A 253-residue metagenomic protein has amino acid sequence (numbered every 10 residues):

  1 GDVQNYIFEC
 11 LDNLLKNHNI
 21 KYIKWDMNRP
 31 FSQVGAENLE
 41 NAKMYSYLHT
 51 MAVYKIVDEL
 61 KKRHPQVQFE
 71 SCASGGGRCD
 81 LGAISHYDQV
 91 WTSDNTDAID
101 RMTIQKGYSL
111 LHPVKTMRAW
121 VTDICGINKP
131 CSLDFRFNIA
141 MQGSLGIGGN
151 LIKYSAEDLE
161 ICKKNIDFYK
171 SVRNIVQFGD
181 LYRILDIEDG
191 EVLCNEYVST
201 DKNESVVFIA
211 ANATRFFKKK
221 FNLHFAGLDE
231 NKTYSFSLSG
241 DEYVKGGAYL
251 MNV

Functional and structural regions predicted by a protein language model:
G1-D134, N138, Q142-L159: Active-site neighborhood of glycoside hydrolase catalytic domains
M27, S71-A73, G149-L151, I209-A211 (+3 more regions): Active-site proximal loops enriched in glycine and acidic residues that flank catalytic Cys/His/Asp and coordinate
V34-N38, L48, N150, V207 (+3 more regions): Short, solvent-exposed coil/turn linker segments
R136-I139, F168, H224: Generic recognition of well-ordered alpha-helical segments
G143-S144, G148-L185: Aromatic- and carboxylate-lined catalytic core of secreted/periplasmic carbohydrate-active enzymes
D186-E230: Carbohydrate-binding surface patches
A213-V253: C-terminal beta-sandwich/jelly-roll accessory domains of carbohydrate-active enzymes
